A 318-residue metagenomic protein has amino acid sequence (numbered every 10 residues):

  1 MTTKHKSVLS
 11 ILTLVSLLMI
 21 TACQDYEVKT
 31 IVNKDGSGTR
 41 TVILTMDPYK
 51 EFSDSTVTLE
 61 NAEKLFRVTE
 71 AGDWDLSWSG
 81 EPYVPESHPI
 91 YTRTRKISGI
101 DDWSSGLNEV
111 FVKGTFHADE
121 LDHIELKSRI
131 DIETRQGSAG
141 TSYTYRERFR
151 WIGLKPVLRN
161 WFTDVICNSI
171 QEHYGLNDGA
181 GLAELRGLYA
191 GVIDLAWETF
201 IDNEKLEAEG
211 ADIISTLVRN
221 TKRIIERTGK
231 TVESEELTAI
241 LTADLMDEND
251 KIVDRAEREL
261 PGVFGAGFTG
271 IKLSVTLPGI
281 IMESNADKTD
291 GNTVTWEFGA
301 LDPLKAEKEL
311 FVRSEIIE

Functional and structural regions predicted by a protein language model:
T2-S10: Bacterial N-terminal signal peptides that target proteins for export
H5, Q24, R40, K50-E51 (+3 more regions): Functionally constrained cores in energy, signaling, and assembly domains
M19-A22: C-terminal motif of bacterial Sec signal peptides marking the signal peptidase cleavage site
Q24-Y83: Start-of-domain marker
E70-E318: Mature, soluble, non-transmembrane domains
